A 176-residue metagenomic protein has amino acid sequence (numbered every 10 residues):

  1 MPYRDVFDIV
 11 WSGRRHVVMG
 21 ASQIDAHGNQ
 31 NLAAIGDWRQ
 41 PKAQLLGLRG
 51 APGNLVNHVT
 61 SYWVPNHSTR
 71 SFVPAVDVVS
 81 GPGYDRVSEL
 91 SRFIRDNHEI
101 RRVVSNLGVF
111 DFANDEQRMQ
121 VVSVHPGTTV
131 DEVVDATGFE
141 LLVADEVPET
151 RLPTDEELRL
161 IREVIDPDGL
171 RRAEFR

Functional and structural regions predicted by a protein language model:
M1-T137, L142: Conserved phosphate- and dinucleotide-binding cores of soluble alpha/beta proteins, encompassing both enzyme active
E99-Q120, E140-R176: Intrinsically disordered, low-complexity segments enriched in small residues
